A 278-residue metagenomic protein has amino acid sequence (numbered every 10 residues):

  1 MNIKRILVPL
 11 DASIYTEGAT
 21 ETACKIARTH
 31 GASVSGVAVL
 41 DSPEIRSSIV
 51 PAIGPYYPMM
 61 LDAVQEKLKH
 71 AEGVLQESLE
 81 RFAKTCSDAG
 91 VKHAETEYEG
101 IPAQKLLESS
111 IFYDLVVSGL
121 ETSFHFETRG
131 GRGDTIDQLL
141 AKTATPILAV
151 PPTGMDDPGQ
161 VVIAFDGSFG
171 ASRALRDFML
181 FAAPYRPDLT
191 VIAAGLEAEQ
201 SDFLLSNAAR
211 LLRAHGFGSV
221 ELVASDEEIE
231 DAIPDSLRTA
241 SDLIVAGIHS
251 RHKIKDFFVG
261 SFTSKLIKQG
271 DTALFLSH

Functional and structural regions predicted by a protein language model:
M1, D41, K69, V74-V116 (+4 more regions): Structural beta-alpha unit
M1-L61, K142, D156-A224, D231: Small/aliphatic-rich secondary-structure junction motif
V8, A63-K67, Y98: Short amphipathic alpha-helical segments at helix-loop
L10, I14, G73, E97 (+3 more regions): Residue-level marker of alpha-helix boundaries and capping positions
T16, T20-T22, E95, A103-G154 (+1 more regions): Gly/Ser-rich helix-loop-strand patches that form or flank binding pockets for ribonucleotide-derived cofactors
E17, K69-Q76, S172, D202 (+1 more regions): Electropositive phosphate-/nucleotide-binding environments in soluble metabolic enzymes
P58-V74: A short acidic, glycine-rich active-site loop that binds or catalyzes chemistry on phosphate/adenosine moieties
